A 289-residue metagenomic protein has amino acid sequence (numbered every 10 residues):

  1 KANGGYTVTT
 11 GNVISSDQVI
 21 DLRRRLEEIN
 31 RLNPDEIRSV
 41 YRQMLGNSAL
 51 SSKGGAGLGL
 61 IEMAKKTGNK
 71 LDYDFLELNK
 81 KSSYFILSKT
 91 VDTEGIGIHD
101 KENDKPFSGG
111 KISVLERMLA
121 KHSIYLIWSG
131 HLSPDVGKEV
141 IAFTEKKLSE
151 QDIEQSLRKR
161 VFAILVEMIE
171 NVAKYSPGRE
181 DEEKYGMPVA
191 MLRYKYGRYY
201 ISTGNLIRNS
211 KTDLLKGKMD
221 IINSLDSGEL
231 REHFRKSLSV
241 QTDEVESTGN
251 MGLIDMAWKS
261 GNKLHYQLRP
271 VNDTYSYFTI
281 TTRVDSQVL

Functional and structural regions predicted by a protein language model:
K1-E102, L119-S123, I141, A173-L289: Conserved beta-strand-loop-beta-strand hairpin that lines the nucleotide-binding pocket of ATP/GTP-utilizing enzymes
G59, R160, I164-M168, G252: Conserved N-box helix within the HATPase_c
S108-R117: GHKL/Histidine-kinase-like ATPase module
S123-I141: STAS-typified acidic loop motif
K138-E154: Alpha-helical phosphate/pyrophosphate-handling elements in metalloenzyme active cores
T144, L165-K174: Amphipathic alpha-helical interaction surfaces in cytosolic regulatory modules
Q155-K159: Short, solvent-exposed positions on alpha-helices
